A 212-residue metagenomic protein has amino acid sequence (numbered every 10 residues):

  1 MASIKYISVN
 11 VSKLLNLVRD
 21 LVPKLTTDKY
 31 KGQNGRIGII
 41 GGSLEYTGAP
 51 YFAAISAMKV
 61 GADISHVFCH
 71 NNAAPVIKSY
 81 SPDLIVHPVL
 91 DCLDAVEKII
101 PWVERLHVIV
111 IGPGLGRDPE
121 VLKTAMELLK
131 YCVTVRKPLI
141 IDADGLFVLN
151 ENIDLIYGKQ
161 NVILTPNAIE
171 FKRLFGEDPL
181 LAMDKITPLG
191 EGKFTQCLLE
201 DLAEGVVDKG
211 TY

Functional and structural regions predicted by a protein language model:
M1-I140, F147-Y212: Small-residue (G/A/S/T)-rich helix-start motifs and N-terminal tracts that mark the onset
